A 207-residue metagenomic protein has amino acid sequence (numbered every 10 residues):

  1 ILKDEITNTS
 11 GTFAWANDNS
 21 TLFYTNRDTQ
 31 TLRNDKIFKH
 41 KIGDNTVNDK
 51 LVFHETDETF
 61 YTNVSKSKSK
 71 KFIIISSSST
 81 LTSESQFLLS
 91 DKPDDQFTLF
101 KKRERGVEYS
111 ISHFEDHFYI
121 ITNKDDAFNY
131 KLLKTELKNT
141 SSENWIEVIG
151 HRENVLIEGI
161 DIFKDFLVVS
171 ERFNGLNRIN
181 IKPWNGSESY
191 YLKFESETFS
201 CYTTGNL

Functional and structural regions predicted by a protein language model:
I1-L207: Peripheral, non-catalytic segments that deliver or gate enzyme domains
